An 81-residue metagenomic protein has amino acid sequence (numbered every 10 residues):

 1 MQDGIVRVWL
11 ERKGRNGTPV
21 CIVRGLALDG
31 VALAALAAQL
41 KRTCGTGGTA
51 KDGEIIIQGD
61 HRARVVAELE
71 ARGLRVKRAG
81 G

Functional and structural regions predicted by a protein language model:
M1-R42, T49-D52, A63-G81: Long, charged, low-complexity intrinsically disordered regions
G53-Q58: A generic structural motif
